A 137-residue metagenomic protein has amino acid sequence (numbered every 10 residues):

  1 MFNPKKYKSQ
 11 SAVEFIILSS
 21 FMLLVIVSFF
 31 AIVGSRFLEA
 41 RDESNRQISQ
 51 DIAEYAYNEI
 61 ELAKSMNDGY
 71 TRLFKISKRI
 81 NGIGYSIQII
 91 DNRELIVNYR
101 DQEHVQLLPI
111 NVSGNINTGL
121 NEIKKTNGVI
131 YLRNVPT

Functional and structural regions predicted by a protein language model:
M1-K8: N-terminal leader/signal peptides at the extreme start of proteins
N3, V13-E14, Q47: N-terminal hydrophobic or amphipathic segments with adjacent small-residue motifs that include Sec signal peptides
Q10-L24: N-terminal signal-anchor/signal peptide hydrophobic helix marking the start of the first transmembrane segment
V25-F29: Alpha-helical transmembrane segments of membrane proteins, especially the N-terminal anchoring helices and early TM
A31-T137: N-terminal export/assembly leader peptides and their processing motifs that target proteins to secretory
